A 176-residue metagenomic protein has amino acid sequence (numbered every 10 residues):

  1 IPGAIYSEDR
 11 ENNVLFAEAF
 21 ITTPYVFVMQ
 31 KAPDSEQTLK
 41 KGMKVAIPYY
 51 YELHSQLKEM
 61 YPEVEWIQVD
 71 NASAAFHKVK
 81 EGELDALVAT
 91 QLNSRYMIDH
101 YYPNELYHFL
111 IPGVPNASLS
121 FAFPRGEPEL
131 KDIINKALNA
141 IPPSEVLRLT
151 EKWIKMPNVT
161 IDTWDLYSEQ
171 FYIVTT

Functional and structural regions predicted by a protein language model:
I1-T176: Proline/Glycine/Serine-rich low-complexity intrinsically disordered segments that serve as flexible stalks/linkers
